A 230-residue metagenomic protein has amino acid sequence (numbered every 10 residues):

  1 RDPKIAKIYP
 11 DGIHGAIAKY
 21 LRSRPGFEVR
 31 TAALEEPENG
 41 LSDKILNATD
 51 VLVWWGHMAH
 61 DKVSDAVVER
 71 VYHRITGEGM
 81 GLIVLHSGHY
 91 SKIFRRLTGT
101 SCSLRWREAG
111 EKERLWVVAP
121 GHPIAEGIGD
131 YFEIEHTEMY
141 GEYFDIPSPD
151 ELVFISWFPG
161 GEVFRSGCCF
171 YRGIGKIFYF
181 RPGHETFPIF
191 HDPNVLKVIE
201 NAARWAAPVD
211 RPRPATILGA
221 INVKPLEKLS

Functional and structural regions predicted by a protein language model:
R1-D2, P37, A59, H89-S91 (+3 more regions): Short, solvent-exposed loop/turn segments at secondary-structure junctions
R1-T49, I217-S230: Aromatic-Pro/Gly-enriched surface loop or interdomain linker that acts as a lid/target-recognition segment
D2, K44-K92, I174: Short alpha-beta junction capping motif
I13, A66-E69, P193-V195: Charged helix-capping and loop-helix junction motifs
K19-R22, E28-R30, N47, S103-R181 (+1 more regions): Catalytic beta-strand/loop cores that center a nucleophilic Ser/Cys/Thr and support acyl-enzyme chemistry
V29-L34, H57-K62, S156-W157: Short, flexible loop segments at the rims of nucleotide/cofactor-binding pockets, characterized by
L97-C102, F132-P149, N194-R211: Oxidoreductase and adenylate-handling cofactor-binding alpha/beta cores
F164, R172-S230: Extracellular ligand-binding/catalytic regions of CAZymes and related secreted enzymes and adhesion modules
